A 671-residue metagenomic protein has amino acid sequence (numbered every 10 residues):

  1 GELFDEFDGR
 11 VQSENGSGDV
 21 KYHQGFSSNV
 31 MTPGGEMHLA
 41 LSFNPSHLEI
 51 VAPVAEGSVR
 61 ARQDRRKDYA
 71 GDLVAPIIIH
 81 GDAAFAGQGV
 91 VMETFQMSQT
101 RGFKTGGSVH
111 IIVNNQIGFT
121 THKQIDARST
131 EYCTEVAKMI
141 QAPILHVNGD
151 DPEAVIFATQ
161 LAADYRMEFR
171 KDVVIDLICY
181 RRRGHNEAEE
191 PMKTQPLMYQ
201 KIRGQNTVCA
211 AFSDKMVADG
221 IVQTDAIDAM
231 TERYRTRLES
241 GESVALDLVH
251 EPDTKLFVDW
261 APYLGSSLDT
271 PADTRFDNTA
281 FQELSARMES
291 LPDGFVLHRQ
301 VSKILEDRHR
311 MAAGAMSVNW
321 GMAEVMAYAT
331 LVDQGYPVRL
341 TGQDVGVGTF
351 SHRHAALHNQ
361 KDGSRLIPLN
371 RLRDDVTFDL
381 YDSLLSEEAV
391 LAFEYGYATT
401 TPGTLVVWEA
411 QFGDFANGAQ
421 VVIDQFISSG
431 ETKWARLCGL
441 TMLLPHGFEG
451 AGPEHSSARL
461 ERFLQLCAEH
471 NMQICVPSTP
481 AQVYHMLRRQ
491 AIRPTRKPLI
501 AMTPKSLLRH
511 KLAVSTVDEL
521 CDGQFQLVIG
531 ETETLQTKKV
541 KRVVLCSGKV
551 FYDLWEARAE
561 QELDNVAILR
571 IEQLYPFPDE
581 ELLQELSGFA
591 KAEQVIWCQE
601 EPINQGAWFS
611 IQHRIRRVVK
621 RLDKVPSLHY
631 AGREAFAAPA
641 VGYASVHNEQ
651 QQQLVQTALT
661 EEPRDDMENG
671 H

Functional and structural regions predicted by a protein language model:
G1-I77, A83-V90, F95-V109, V113-D126 (+10 more regions): Conserved internal helical-beta-strand scaffold that buttresses enzyme catalytic cores
T105-Q223, R436, G447-F463, R496 (+1 more regions): Thiamine diphosphate
